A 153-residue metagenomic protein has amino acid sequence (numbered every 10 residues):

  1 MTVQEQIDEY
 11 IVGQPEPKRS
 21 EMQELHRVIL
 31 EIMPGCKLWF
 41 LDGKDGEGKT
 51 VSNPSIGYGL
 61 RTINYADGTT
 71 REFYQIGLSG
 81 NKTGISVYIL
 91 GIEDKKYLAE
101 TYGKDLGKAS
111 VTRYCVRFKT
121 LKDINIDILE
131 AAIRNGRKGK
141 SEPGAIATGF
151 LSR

Functional and structural regions predicted by a protein language model:
M1-R153: Charge-dense, helix-prone N-terminal extensions
